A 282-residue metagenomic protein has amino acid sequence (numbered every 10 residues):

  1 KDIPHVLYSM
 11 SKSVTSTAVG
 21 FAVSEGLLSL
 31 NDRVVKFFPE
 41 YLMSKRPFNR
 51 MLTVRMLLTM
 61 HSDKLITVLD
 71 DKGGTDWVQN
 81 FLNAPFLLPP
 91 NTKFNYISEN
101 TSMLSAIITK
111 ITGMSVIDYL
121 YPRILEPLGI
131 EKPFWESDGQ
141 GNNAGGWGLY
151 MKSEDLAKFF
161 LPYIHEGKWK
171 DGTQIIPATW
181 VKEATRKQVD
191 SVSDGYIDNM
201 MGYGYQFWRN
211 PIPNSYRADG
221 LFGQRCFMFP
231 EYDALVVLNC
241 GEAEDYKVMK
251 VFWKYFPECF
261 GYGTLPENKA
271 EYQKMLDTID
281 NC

Functional and structural regions predicted by a protein language model:
H5-N31, L57, L104-I108, L156-P162: Active-site SXXK
V6, S24-M60, N83, T112-W147 (+1 more regions): Active-site helix/loop module of the DD-peptidase/beta-lactamase fold, centered on the serine-lysine SxxK catalytic
Y8-S9, M56-T59, N95, K132-W135 (+5 more regions): Structural recognition of the beta-strand scaffold that forms the well-ordered cores of secreted hydrolase catalytic
S62-S137: A small/polar active-site loop signature that marks catalytic segments
N100-I107, W147-W169, Q224-G241: Active-site-proximal alpha-helical segments within enzyme catalytic domains
E126, E131-V181, T185: Flexible, glycine-rich surface segments
I130-K132, K182-L235: Active-site Gly/Thr loop motif
S215-C282: Structured C-terminal helix/loop/strand segments within mature extracytoplasmic catalytic/sensor domains
